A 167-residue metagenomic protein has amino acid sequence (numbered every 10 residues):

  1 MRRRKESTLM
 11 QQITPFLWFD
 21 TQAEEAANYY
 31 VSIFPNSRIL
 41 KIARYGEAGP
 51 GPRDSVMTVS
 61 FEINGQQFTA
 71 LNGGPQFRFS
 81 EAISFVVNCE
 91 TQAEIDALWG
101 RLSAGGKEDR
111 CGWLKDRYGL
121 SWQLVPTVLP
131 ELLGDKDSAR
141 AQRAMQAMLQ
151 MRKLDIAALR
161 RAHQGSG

Functional and structural regions predicted by a protein language model:
R2-Q11, L40, E62, T69-G73 (+2 more regions): Vicinal oxygen chelate
M10-I13, V56: Short N-terminal signal/transit or membrane-insertion segments and the immediately adjacent low-complexity/disordered
P15-W18, S84-E90: Short, well-ordered beta-strand elements within core beta-sheets of diverse protein domains
L17-G65: Core segments of cupin and vicinal oxygen chelate
A48-P50, F79, D137: Short secondary-structure boundary/hinge segments and terminal tails
V56, S80-A82: Short, solvent-exposed loop/turn segments at the edges of secondary structure
